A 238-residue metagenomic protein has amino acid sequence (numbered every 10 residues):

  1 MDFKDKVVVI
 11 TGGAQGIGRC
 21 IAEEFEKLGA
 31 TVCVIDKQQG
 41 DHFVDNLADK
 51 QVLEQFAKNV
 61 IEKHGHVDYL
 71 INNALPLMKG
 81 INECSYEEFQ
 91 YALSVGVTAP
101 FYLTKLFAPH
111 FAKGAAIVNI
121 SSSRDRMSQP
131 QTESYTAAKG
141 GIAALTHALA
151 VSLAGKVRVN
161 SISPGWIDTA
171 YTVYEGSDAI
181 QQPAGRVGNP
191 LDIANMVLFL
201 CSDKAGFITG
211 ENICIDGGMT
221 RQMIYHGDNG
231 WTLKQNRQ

Functional and structural regions predicted by a protein language model:
N73-M78, G218: Conserved NAD(P)H cofactor-binding loop of Rossmann-fold oxidoreductase domains
G80-Y91, D178: Substrate-binding pocket helix/loop in short-chain dehydrogenase/reductase
T104, A138, T146: Active-site helix of classical SDR
P109, A150-G155, G206: Alpha-helical segment proximal to the catalytic Tyr-Lys
S122: Residue(s) in the substrate-gating loop at a strand-loop-helix junction that position the organic substrate next
S161, G176-I208, I215-G217, Q238: C-terminal helical subdomain
T209-Q238: Short C-terminal tail/terminal secondary-structure segment of NAD(P)H-dependent dehydrogenase/reductase domains
